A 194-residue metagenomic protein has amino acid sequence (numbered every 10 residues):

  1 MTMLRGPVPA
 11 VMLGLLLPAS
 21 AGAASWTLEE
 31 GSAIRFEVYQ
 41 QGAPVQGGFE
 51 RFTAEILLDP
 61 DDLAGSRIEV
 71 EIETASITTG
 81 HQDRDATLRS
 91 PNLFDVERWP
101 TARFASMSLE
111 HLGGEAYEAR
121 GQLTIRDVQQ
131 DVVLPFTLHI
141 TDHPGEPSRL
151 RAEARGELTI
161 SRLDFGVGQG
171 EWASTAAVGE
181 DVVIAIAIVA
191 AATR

Functional and structural regions predicted by a protein language model:
M1-V11: Bacterial N-terminal signal peptides that target proteins for export
P9-A19: Bacterial N-terminal signal peptides
G22-R194: Low-complexity, acidic/polar, glycine-enriched regions of mature
